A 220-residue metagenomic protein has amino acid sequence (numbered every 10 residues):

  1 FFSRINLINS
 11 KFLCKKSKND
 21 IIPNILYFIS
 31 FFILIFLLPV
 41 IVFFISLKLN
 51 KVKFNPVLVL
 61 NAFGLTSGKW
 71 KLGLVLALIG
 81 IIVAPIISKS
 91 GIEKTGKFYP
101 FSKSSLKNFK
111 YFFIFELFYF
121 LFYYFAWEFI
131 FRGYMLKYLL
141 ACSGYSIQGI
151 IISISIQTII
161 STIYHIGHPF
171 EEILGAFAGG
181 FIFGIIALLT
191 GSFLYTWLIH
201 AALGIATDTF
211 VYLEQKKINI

Functional and structural regions predicted by a protein language model:
F1, S30-L37, K71-S90, I114-W127: Alpha-helical transmembrane segments of multi-pass integral membrane proteins
F1-N55, L65-S67, L72, L76: Alpha-helical transmembrane segments in multi-pass membrane proteins
I22-L26, P56-A62, Q148-Q157: Glycine-rich, flexible loop segments associated with nucleotide phosphate handling
N24-F28, I33, V40, L60 (+5 more regions): Generic intrinsically disordered, low-complexity segments enriched for polar/acidic and small residues
P56-S104: "…centered on the first transmembrane helix and the immediately adjacent amphipathic helix/loop
A84-E93, F101-I220: Transmembrane helix-loop-helix hairpins at the membrane interface of multi-pass integral membrane proteins
